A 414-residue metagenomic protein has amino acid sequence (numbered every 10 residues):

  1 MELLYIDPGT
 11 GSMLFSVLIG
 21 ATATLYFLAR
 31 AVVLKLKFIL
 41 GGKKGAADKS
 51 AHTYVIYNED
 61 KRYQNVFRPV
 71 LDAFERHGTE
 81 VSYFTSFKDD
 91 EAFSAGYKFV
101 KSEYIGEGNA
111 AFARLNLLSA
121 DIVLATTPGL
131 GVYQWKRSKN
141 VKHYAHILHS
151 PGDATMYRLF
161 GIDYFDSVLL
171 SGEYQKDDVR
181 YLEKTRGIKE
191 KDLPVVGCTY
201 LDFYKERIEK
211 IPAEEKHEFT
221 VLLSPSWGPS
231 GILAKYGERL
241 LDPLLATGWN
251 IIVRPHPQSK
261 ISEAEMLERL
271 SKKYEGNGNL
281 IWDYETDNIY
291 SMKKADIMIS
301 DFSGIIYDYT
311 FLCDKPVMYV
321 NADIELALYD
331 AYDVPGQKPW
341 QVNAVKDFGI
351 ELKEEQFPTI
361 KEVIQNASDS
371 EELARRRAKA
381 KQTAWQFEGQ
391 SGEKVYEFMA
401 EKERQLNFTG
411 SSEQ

Functional and structural regions predicted by a protein language model:
M1-G9: Short, strongly hydrophobic alpha-helical membrane anchors
G42, K346, L352-Q414: C-terminal amphipathic helix plus adjacent low-complexity, charged tail appended to glycosyltransferase catalytic
V55-K205: Active-site and donor-binding regions of nucleotide-sugar-utilizing enzymes
R62-G78, T199-L270, E354-F357, S368 (+2 more regions): Conserved catalytic-core segment of nucleotide-activated headgroup transferases in glycan assembly
K101-G108, L280-Y284, D347-F357: Short acidic-hydrophobic, aromatic-tinged amphipathic segments that line or gate anion-handling sites
K142, H146, E285-Y332: A donor-sugar binding/catalytic signature common to diverse glycosyltransferases and related nucleotide-sugar
L267-Y284: Nucleotide-activated donor-binding/catalytic signature segment of Leloir-type glycosyltransferases, i.e., the conserved
F311-N366: Nucleotide-sugar donor-binding patch of glycosyltransferase catalytic domains
